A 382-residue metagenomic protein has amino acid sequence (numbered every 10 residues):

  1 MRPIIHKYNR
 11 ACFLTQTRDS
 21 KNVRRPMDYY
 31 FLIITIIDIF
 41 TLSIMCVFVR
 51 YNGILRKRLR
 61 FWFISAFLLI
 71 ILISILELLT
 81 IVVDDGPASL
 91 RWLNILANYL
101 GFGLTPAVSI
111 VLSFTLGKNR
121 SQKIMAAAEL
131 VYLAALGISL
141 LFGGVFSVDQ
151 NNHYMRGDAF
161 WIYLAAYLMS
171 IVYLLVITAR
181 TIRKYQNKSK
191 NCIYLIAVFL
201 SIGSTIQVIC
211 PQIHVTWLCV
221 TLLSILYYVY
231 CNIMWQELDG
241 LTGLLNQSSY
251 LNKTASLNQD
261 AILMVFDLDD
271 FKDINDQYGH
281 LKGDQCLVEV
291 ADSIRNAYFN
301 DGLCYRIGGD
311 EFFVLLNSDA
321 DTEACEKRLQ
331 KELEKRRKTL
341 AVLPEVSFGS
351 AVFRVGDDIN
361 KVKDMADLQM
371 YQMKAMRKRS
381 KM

Functional and structural regions predicted by a protein language model:
R2-A11, Q16-R18: N-terminal amphipathic/hydrophobic targeting modules at extreme N-termini, encompassing cleavable Sec/SRP-type signal
D28-I37, L141-Y173, Q207-I213: Extracellular-loop-to-transmembrane junctions of the mid-late helices
I33-A88, N94-L112, A127-G143, I193-V208: Hydrophobic alpha-helical transmembrane segments of multi-pass membrane proteins
M45-F48, V111-F114, Y167-Y185: Alpha-helical transmembrane segments in multipass membrane proteins, preferentially the mid-helix core
S89-N98, N151-F160, C219: Non-cytosolic membrane-interface motifs at loop->transmembrane helix junctions
I177-T178, R183-L241, S248-D260: Signal-transducing coiled-coil linker helices
N246-I262, K272-F299, Y305-G309, F313-V314 (+4 more regions): Conserved long alpha-helical elements within nucleotide-processing catalytic cores of c-di-GMP signaling and class III
E326, Q330-K338, A351-M382: Catalytic-core segments of nucleotide cyclases and related cyclic-nucleotide turnover enzymes
